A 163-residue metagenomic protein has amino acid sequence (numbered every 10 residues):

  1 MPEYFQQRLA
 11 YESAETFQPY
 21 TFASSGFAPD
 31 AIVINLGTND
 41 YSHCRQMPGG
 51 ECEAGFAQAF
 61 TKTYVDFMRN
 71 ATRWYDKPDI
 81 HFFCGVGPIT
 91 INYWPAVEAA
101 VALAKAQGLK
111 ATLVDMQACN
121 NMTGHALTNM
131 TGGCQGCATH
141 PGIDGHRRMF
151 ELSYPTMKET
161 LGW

Functional and structural regions predicted by a protein language model:
M1-Q58, I89-W94, G136, H140: Conserved SGNH/GDSL esterase-like catalytic core that processes O-acyl groups on lipids and polysaccharides
T16-F27, R69-K77, E159-W163: Surface-exposed acidic, glycine-flexible loop patches that form ligand/cofactor-binding and adhesion interfaces
F27-I32, D76-F82, Q107-T112: Loop/turn elements at helix/coil->beta-strand transitions in domains of secreted/extracellular proteins
V33-D40, M68-E98: Active-site segments of SGNH/GDSL-like serine hydrolases that catalyze O-acetyl group transfer/hydrolysis on lipids
S42, G87-W163: Catalytic His-Asp segment of secreted/periplasmic serine-dependent ester chemistry enzymes
F60, Y64, H146: Aromatic/hydrophobic pocket-lining residues that form the small-molecule binding cavity in soluble enzyme cores
T63-F67, L152: Well-ordered alpha-helical segments embedded in enzymatic catalytic cores
